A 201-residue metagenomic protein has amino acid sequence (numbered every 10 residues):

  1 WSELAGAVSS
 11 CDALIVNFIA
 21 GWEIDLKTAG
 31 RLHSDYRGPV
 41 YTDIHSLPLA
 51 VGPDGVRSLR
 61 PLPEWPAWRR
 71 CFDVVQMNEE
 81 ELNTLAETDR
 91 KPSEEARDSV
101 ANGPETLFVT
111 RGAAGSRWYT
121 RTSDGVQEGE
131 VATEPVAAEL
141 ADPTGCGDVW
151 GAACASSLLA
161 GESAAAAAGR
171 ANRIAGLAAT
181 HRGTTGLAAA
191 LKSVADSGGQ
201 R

Functional and structural regions predicted by a protein language model:
W1-D12: A basic- and aromatic-enriched beta-loop-alpha substructure that forms the phosphate/nucleotide- and DNA/RNA-contacting
G6-A7, L32, S99-V100: A general structural signal for short secondary-structure junctions and capping/turn motifs
V8-S9, W68-R69, A101: A short, aliphatic-rich alpha-helical micro-motif
S9, R37, E87, D196-Q200: Generic surface-pattern signal
C11, R37-P39, V136, D142: Generic secretory/membrane-interface signal
A13, N17-R97, A114-G115, R121-T122: Conserved beta-alpha-beta core of the PfkB/ribokinase-like small-molecule kinase fold
P61, P66, P92-R201: Conserved phosphate-binding/catalytic region of the ribokinase-like
